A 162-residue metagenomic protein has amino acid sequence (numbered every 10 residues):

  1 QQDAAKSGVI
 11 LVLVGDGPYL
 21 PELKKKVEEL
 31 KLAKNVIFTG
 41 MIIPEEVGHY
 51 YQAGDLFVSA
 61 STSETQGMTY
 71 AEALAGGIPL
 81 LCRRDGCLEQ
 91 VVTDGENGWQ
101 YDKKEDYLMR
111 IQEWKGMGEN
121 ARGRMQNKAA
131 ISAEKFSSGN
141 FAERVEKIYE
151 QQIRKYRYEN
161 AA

Functional and structural regions predicted by a protein language model:
E22-I42: Nucleotide-activated donor-binding/catalytic signature segment of Leloir-type glycosyltransferases, i.e., the conserved
M41-I42, H49-G54: Short alpha-helical donor nucleotide-sugar binding micro-motif in glycosyltransferases
T62: Aromatic "clamp/platform" in nucleotide-sugar-dependent glycosyltransferases that forms part of the donor/acceptor
G67-Y70, L88: Short glycine/serine-rich donor-binding loops of glycosyltransferases
P79-C82: Short hydrophobic beta-strand element within catalytic cores of glycosyltransferases and related nucleotide-activated
D94-G95, W99-E105, E113-E119: Conserved acidic donor-binding segment of nucleotide-sugar-dependent glycosyltransferases
G123-R154, Y158: A charged, aromatic-enriched C-terminal amphipathic alpha-helix characteristic of glycosyltransferases across folds
